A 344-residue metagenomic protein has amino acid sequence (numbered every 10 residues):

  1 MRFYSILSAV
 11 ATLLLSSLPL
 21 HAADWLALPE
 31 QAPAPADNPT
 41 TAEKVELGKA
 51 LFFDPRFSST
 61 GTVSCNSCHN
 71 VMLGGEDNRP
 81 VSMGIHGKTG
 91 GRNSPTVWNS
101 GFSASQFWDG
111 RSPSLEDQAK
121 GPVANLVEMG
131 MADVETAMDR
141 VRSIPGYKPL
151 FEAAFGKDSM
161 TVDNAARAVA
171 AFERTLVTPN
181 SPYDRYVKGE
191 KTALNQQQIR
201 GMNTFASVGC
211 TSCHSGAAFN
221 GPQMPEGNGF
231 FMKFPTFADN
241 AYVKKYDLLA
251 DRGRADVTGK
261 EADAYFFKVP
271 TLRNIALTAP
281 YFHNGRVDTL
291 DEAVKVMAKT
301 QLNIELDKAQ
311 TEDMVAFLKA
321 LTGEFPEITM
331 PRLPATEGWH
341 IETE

Functional and structural regions predicted by a protein language model:
M1-S8: Bacterial N-terminal signal peptides that target proteins for export
S8-S17: Bacterial N-terminal signal peptides
A11, G101-A104, A119-V123, P145 (+1 more regions): Generic hydrophobic/packing signal
L18-A22: Sec/Tat signal peptide C-region and signal peptidase I cleavage site
A23-G121, D184-K295, T329-E344: Short glycine/threonine-rich turn/loop motifs
L126-M131, R140: A gly/proline- and charged-residue-enriched helix-loop-helix capping module
M129, Y147, T175-T178, P182 (+2 more regions): Short His/Asp/Glu-rich catalytic/ion-coordination signatures at enzyme active sites or charged loops
V134-P179, K268-P270, A276, R286-E344: C-terminal capping alpha-helices of c-type cytochrome domains
